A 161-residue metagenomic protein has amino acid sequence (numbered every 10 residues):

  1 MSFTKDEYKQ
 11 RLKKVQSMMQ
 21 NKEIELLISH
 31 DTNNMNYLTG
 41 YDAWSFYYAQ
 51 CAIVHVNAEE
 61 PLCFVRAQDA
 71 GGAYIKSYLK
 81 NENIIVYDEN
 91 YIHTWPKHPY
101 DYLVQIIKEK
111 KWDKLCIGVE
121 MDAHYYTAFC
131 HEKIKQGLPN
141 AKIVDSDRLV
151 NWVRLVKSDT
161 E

Functional and structural regions predicted by a protein language model:
M1-E161: A composition/biophysics-driven feature that prefers long, compositionally simple stretches
